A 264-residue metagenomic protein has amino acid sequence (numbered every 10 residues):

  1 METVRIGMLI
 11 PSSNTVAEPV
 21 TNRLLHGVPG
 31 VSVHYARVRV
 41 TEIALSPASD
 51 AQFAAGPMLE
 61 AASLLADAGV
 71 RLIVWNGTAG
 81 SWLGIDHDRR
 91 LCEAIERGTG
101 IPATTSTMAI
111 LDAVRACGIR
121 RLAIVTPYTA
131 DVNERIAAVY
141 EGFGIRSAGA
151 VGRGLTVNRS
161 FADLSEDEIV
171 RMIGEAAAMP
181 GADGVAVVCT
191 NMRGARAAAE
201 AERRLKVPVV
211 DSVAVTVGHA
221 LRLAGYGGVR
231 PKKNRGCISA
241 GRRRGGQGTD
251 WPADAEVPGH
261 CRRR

Functional and structural regions predicted by a protein language model:
M1-E60, V125-S165: N-terminal glycine-rich anion-binding loop in soluble enzyme alpha/beta folds
G7, R71-N76, A123-I124, A182-C189: Periplasmic-binding protein-like
A54-A68, E168-A182: Short, well-structured alpha-helical segments in soluble
A61-T104: Glycine/small-residue-rich loop that forms an oxyanion/phosphate-binding "nest" at active or ligand-binding sites
A79-G84, L155-D163, R193: Short, small-residue-enriched loops and turns at beta-alpha junctions that line or gate enzyme active sites
R89-V114, A201-T216, A220: Short, acidic/small-residue loops that bind anionic groups at enzyme active sites
V170-R204, T216-V217: Hydrophobic alpha-helical
D211-C261: C-terminal functional extensions of proteins
